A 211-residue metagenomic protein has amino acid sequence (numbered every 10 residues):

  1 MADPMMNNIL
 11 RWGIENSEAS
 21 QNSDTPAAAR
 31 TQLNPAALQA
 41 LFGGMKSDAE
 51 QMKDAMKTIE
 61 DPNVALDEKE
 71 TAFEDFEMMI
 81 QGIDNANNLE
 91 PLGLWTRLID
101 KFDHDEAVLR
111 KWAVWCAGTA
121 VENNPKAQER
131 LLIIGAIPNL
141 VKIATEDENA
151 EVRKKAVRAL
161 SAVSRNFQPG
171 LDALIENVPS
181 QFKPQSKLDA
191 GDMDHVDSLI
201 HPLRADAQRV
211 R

Functional and structural regions predicted by a protein language model:
M1-R211: Long amphipathic alpha-helical tracts in eukaryotic proteins
